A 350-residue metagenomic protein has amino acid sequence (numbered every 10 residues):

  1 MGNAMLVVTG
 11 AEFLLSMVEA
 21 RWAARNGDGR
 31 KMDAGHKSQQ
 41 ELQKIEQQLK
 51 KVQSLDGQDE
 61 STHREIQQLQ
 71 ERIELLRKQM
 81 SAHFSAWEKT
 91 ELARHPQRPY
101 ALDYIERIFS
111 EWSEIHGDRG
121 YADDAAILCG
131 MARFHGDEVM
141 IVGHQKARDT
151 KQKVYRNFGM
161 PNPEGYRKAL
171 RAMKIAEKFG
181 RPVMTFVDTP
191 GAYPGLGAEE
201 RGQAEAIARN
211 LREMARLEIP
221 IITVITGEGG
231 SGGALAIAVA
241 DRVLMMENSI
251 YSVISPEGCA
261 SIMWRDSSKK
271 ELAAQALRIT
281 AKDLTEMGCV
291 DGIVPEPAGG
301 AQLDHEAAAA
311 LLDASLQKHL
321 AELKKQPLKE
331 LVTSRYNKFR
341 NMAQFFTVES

Functional and structural regions predicted by a protein language model:
G2-L6, F13-L14, V18, W22 (+2 more regions): Intrinsically disordered, low-complexity segments enriched in small/flexible residues
D33, V187-Q317, A321, K325: Conserved catalytic cores of soluble enzyme domains, especially glycine-rich substrate-binding beta-alpha loops
I45, S85, I141, D188 (+3 more regions): Terminal peptide-recognition signature
T62-E65, G165-R167, C259: Short, motif-level signal for alpha-helix interfacial/capping segments enriched in acidic residues and aromatics/proline
A82, R107, D123, C129 (+2 more regions): Glycine-rich beta-alpha loop segments
T90-A93, V154-F158, G299-Q302: Short hinge/gating elements
L92, T150, G195: Active-site-proximal flexible loops/turns
E114, A147, I175, A192 (+1 more regions): Conserved helix-loop functional segments at active or binding sites
